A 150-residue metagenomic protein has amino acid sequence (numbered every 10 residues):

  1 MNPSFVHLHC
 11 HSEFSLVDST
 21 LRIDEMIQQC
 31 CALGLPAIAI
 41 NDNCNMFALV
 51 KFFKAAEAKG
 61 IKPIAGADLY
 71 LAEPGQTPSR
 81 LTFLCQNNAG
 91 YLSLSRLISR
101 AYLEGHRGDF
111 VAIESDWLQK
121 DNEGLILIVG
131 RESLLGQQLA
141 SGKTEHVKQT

Functional and structural regions predicted by a protein language model:
M1-T150: Phosphodiester-processing cores and adjacent nucleic acid-binding clamps
